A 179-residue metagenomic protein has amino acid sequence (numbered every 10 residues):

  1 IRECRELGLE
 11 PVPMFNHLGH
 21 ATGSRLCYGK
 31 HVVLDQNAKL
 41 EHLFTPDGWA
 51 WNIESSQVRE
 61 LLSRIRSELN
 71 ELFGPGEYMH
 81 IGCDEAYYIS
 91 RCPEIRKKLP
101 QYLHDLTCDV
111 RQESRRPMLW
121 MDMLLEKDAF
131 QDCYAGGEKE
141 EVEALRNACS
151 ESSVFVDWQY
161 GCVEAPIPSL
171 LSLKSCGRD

Functional and structural regions predicted by a protein language model:
I1-S153: Aromatic-lined carbohydrate-binding surfaces of glycoside hydrolases
V142-D179: Glycoside hydrolase catalytic-domain groove-lining segments
